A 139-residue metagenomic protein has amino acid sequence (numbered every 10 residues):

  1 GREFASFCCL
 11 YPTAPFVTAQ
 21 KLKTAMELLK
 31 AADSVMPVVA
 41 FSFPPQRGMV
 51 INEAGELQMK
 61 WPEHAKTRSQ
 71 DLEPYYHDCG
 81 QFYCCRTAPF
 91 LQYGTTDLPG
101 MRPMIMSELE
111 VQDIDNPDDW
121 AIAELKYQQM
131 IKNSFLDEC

Functional and structural regions predicted by a protein language model:
G1-R2, I131: Alpha-helix termini
R2-E3, P15-G100, I105-M106: Conserved core of the sugar-phosphate nucleotidyltransferase
F7: Short aromatic/hydrophobic "clamp" motif used to bind/position activated sugar donors
L10: Catalytic metal- and UDP-sugar-binding loop of GT-A-like glycosyltransferases, i.e., residues flanking the conserved
M104-I105, E110-C139: Hydrophobic helical membrane-anchoring modules
